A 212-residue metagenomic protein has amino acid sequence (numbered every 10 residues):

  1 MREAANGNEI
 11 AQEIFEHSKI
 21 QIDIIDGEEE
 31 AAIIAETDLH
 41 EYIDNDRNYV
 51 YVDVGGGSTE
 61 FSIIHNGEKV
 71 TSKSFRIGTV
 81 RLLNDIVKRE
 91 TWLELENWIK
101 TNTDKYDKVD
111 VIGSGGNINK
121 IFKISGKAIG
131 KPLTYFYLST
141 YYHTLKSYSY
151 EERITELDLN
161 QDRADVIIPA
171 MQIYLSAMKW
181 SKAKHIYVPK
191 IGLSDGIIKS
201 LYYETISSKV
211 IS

Functional and structural regions predicted by a protein language model:
M1-N48, I63-S212: Helical "lid/coupling" subdomains associated with nucleotide-phosphate turnover
V52-S58, S114-N117: A short acidic Gly-Thr/Ser loop motif
